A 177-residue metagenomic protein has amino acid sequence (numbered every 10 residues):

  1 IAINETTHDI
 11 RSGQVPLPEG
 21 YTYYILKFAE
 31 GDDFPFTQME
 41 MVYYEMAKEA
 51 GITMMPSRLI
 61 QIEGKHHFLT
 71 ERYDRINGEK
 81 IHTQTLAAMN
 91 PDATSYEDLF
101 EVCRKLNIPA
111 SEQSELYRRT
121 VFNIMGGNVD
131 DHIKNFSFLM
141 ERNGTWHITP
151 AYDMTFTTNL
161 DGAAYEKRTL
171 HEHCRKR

Functional and structural regions predicted by a protein language model:
I1-R177: Anionic ligand-binding catalytic core segments
